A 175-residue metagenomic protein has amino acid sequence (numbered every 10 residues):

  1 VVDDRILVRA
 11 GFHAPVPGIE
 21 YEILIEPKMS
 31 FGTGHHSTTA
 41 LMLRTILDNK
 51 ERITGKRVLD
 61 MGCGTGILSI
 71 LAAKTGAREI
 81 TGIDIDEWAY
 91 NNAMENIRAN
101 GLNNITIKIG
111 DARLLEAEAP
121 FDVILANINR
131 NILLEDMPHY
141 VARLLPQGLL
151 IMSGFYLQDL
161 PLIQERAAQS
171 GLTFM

Functional and structural regions predicted by a protein language model:
V1-P17: N-terminal auxiliary segments of SAM/dcSAM-dependent transferases
D3, G18, I53, L102-N103 (+1 more regions): Short, well-ordered coil/turn elements that cap or connect secondary structure elements
P15, G32, N131: Active-site beta-alpha loop architecture of Rossmann-like, nucleotide-cofactor-dependent enzymes
Y21-P27: A short, charged helix-loop
M29, T33-A112, E116: Conserved SAM/SAH cofactor-binding pocket of Class I
I85-M175: S-adenosylmethionine
